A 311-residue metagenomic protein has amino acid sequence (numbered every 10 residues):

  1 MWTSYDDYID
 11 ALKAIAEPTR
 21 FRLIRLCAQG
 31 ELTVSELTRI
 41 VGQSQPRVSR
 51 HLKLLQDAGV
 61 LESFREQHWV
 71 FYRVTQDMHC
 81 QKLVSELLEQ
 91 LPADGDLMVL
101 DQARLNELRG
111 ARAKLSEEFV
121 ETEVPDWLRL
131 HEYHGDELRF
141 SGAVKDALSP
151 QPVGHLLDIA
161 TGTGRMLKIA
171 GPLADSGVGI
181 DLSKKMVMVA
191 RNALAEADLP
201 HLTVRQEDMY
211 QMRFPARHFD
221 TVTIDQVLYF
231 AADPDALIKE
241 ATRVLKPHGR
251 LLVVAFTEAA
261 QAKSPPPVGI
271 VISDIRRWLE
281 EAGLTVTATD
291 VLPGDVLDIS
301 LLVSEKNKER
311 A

Functional and structural regions predicted by a protein language model:
W2, H79-L128: Amphipathic alpha-helical dimerization/coiled-coil segments that flank or bridge DNA-binding/regulatory modules
G135-G154: Conserved alpha-helix/loop element of class I SAM-dependent methyltransferases that forms part of the SAM/SAH-binding
L157, T163-Q211: Class I SAM-dependent methyltransferase SAM/SAH-binding core
Y210-V222: A short acidic, Gly/Pro-enriched loop at the edge of an enzyme's catalytic core that lines a small-molecule cofactor
T221-D233: A short SAM/SAH-binding and catalytic strip from SAM-dependent methyltransferases
D235-R250: A short glycine-rich, Lys/Arg-flanked "PGG" loop and its adjoining helix->strand segment in the class I
L252-R276: Conserved class I S-adenosyl-L-methionine
A282, V291-A311: Core SAM-dependent methyltransferase catalytic element
